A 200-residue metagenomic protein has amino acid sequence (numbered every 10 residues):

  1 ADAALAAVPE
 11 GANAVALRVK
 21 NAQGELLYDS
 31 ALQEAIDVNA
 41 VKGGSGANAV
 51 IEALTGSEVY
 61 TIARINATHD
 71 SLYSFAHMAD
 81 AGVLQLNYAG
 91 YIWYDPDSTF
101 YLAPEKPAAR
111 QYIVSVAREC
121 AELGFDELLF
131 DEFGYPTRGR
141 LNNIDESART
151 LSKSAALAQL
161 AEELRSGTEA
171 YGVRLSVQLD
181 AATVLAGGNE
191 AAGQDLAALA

Functional and structural regions predicted by a protein language model:
A1, A31-G44, D97-Q111, S147-K153: The substrate-binding groove and active-site-proximal loops of carbohydrate-active enzymes, especially glycoside
A1-P9, I36-Y60, S154-Q159: Aromatic- and glycine-enriched glycan-recognition loops and surfaces that form the carbohydrate-binding subsites
A1-P9, P107-A121, G187-L199: Short, acidic/polar
D2-L26, E119-F130, L199-A200: Catalytic domains of carbohydrate-active enzymes, especially glycoside hydrolases
A12-G44, N143-I144: Aromatic-lined carbohydrate-binding/catalytic grooves of carbohydrate-active enzymes
G24, S71, H77-A79, D126-S154: Active-site-proximal loop/short-helix segments that contain or immediately flank catalytic acid/base residue(s)
Y60-D70, L129-D131, L151-A192: Aromatic-lined carbohydrate-recognition surfaces of secreted/lumenal glycan-active proteins
T68-R118: Active-site-adjacent "subsite" loops/lids of carbohydrate-active enzymes
